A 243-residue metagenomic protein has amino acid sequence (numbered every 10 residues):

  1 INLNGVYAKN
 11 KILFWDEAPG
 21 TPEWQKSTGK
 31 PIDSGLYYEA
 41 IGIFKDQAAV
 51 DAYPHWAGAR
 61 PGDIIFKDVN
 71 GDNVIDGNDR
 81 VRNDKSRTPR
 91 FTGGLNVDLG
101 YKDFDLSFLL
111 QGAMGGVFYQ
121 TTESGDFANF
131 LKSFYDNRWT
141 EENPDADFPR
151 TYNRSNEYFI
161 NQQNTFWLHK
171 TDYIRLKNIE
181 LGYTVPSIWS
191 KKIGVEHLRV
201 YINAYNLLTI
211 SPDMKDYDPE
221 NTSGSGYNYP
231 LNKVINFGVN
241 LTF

Functional and structural regions predicted by a protein language model:
I1, L95, Y101, L106-F108 (+3 more regions): Transmembrane beta-strands of outer-membrane beta-barrel proteins
I1-R87: Conserved small-residue
G5-K11, Y101-D103, G112-G116, N178 (+3 more regions): Transmembrane beta-strands of outer-membrane beta-barrel pores
N10-K26, G115-E142, I210-Y217: Outer-membrane beta-barrel and related beta-rich outer-membrane complex signature in Gram-negative bacteria
P22-V50, N137, N143, F148 (+2 more regions): C-terminal beta-signal and terminal closure region of outer-membrane beta-barrel proteins
V74-N83, Y135, F159-W167, P219-S223: Extracytoplasmic loops and strand-loop junctions of Gram-negative outer membrane beta-barrel proteins
P89-G93, D172-K177, E196, L231-I235: Residues that define the transmembrane beta-barrel architecture of outer-membrane proteins
A113-R199, A204: Extracytoplasmic gating/loop element in the C-terminal half of outer-membrane beta-barrel translocons and assembly
